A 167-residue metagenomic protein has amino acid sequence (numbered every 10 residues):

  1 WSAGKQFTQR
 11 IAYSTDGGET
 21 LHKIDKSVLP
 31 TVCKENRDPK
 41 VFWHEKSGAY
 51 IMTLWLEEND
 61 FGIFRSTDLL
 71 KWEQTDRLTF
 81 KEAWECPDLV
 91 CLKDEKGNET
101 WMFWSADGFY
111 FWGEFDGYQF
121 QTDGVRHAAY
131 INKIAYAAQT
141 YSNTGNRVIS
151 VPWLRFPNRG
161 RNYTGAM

Functional and structural regions predicted by a protein language model:
W1-M167: Carbohydrate-active catalytic/glycan-binding domains of CAZyme proteins, especially the secreted or lumenal ectodomains
